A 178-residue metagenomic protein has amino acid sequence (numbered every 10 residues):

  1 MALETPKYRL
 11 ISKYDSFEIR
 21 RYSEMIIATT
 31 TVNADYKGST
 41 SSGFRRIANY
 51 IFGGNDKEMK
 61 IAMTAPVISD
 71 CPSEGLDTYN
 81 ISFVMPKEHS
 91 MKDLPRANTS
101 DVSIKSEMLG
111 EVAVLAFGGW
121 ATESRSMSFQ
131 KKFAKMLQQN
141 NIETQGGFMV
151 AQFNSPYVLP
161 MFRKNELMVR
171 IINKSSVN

Functional and structural regions predicted by a protein language model:
M1-N178: A solvent-exposed interaction/effector surface
